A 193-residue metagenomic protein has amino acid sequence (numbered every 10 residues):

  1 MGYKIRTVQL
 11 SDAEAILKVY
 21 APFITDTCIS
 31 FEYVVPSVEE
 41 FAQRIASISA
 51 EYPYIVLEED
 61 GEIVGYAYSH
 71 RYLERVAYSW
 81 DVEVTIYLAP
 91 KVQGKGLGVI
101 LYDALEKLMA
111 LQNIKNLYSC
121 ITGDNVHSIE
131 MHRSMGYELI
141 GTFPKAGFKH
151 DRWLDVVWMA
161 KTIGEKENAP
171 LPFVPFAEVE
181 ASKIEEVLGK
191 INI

Functional and structural regions predicted by a protein language model:
K4-I16: A short beta-loop-alpha structural element at the N-terminal edge of CoA-dependent acyl/N-acetyltransferase catalytic
L17, A21-R44: Conserved GNAT-fold acetyl-CoA-binding loop/helix
P36-K91, Y102-D103, T162-I163: Acetyl-CoA-dependent GNAT
E62-G65, H127, W153: Glycine-rich acetyl-CoA-binding "A-motif" of GNAT/NAT acetyltransferases
G94-K107, E130-S134: Conserved acetyl-CoA-binding loop-helix of GNAT-fold acetyltransferases
M109-I121: Conserved GNAT acetyl-CoA-binding A-motif
Y118-I121, R133, E138-D155, G164-E165 (+1 more regions): Conserved catalytic-core motifs of GNAT/GCN5-like acyltransferases
E165-I193: Acidic/histidine-enriched, glycine/proline-rich intrinsically disordered or flexible terminal extensions
